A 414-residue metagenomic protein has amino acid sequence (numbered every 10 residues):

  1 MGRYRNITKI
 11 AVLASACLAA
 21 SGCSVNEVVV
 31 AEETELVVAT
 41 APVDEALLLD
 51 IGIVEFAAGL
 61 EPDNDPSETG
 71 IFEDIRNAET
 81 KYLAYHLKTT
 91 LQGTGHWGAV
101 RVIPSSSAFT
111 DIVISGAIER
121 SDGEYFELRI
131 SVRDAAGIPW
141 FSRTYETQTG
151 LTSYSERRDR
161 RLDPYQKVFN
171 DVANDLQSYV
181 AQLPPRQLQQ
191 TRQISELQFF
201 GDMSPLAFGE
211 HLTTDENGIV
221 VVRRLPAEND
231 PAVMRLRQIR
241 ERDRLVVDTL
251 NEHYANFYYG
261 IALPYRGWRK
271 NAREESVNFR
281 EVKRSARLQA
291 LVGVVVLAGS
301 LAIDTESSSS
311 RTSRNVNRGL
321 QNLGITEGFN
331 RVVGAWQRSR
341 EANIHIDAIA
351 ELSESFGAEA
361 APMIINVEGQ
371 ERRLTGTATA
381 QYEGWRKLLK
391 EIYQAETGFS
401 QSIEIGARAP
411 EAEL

Functional and structural regions predicted by a protein language model:
G2-A11: Bacterial N-terminal signal peptides that target proteins for export
A19-G22: C-terminal motif of bacterial Sec signal peptides marking the signal peptidase cleavage site
S24-A46, T149-R287, A302-S310, F329-L414: C-terminal/domain-edge helix-coil "capping" segments
L47-A108, I138, D171, D175 (+4 more regions): N-terminal segment of the mature soluble domain
I103-A117, R192-Q198: Acidic helix-start/capping segments at beta-turn-to-alpha-helix junctions
S115-S155, D347: Amphipathic beta-strand/beta-sheet edge segments enriched in Tyr/Trp
L288-A302, V316-W336: Membrane-active amphipathic alpha-helices enriched in small hydrophobic residues
